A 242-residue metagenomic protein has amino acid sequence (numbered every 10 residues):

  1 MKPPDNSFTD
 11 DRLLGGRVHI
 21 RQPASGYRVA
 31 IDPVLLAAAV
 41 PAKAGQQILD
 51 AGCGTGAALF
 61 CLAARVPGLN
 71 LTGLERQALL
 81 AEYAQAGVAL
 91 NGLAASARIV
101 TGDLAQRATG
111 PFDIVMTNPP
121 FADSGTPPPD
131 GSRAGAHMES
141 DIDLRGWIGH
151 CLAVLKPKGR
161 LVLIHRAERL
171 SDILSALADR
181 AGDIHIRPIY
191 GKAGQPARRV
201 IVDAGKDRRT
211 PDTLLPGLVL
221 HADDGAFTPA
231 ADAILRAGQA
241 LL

Functional and structural regions predicted by a protein language model:
K2-A42: Class I SAM-dependent transferase core
H19, N70, S96-R98, G182-H185: Conserved beta-strand segments of alpha/beta enzyme cores
S25, I142-G191, Q195-A197: Conserved Class I SAM-dependent methyltransferase catalytic core
L36, N118, W147, A204: Residue-level signal for inorganic ion chemistry
A39-T117, D123-P129: Conserved SAM/SAH cofactor-binding pocket of Class I
P119-G146, H150-A153: Mobile active-site "lid"/loop adjacent to the S-adenosyl-L-methionine
P196-L242: SAM/dcSAM-binding transferase cores
